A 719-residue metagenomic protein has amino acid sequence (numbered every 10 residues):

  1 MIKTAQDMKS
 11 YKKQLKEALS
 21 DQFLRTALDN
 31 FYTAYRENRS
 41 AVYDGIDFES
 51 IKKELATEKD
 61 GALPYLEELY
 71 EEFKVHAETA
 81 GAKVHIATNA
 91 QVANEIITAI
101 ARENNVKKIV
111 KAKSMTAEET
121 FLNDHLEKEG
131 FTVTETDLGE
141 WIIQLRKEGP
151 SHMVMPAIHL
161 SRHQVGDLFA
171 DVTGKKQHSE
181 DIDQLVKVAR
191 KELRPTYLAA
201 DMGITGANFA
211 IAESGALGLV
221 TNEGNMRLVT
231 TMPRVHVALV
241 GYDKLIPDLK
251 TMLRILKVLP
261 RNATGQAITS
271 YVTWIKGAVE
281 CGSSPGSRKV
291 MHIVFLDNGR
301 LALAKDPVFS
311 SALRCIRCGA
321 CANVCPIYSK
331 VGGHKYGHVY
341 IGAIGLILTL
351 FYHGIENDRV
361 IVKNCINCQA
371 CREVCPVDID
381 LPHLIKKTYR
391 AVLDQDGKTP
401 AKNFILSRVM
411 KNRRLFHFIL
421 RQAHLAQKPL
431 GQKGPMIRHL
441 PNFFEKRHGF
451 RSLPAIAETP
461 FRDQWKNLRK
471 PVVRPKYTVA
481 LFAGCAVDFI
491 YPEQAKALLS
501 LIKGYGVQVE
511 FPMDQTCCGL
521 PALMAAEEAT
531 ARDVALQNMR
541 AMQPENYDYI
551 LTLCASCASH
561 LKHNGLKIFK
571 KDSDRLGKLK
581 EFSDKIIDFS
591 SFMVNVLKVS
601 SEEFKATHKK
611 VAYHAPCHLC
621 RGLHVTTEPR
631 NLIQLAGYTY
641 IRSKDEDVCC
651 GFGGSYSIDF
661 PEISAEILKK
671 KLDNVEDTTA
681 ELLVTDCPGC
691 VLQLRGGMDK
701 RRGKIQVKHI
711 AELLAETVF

Functional and structural regions predicted by a protein language model:
M1-V308: The feature marks the mature, well-folded catalytic cores of soluble enzymes
G45, I96-E103, K113-E180, Q184-P195 (+6 more regions): Iron-sulfur cluster-binding electron-transfer modules in prokaryotic oxidoreductases
K83-A87, N262-I275, Y328, G332-Y336 (+2 more regions): Flexible, glycine/charged-enriched surface loops at secondary-structure junctions
M226-L245, R317, L346, F351 (+1 more regions): Gly/Ser/Thr-rich active-site loops/lids in small-molecule metabolic enzymes that frequently grip phosphoryl groups
F295-C318, G345-C368, D673: Ferredoxin-like iron-sulfur electron-transfer modules
A312-C318, A322, V362-R372, Q515 (+4 more regions): Residues immediately within or flanking Cys/His clusters that coordinate Zn2+ in small zinc-binding modules
A320-I347, N364, A370-A391, H560-K562 (+1 more regions): Iron-sulfur cluster-binding cysteine motifs and their immediate structural context in ferredoxin-like electron-transfer
L350-Y389, R408-Q422: Long, charge-rich boundary regions
